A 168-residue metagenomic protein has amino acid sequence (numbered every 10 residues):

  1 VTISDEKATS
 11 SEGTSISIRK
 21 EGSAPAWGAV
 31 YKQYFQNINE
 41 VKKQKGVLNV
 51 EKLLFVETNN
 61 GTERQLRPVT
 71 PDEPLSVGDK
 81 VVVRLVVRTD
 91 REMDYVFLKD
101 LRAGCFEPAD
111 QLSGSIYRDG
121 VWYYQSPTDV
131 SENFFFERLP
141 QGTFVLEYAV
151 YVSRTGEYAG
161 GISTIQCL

Functional and structural regions predicted by a protein language model:
V1-L168: Long, domain-scale non-catalytic interaction/scaffolding regions in large secretory-pathway and trafficking proteins
